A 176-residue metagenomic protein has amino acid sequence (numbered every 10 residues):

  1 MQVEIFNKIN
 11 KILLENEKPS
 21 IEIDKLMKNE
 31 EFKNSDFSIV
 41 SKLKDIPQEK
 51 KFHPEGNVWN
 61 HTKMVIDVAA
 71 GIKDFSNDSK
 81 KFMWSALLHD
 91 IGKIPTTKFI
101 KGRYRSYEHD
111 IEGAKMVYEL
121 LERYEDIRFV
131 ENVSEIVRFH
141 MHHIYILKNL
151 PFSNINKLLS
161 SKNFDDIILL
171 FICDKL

Functional and structural regions predicted by a protein language model:
M1-I100: Acidic/His-rich, divalent-metal-binding segments that scaffold phosphate/diphosphate chemistry
V68-L176: Divalent metal-dependent catalytic cores for phosphoryl transfer on phosphate-bearing substrates
